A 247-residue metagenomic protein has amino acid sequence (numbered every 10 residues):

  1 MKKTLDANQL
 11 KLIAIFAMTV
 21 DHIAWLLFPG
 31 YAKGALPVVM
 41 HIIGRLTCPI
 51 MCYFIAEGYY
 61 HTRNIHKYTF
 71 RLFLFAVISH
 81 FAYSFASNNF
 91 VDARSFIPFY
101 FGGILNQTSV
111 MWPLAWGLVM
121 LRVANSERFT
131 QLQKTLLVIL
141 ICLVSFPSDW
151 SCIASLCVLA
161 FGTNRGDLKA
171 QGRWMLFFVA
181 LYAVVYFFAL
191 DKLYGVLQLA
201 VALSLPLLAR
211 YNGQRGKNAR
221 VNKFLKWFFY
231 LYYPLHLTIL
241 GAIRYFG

Functional and structural regions predicted by a protein language model:
M1-G247: Alpha-helical transmembrane segments and their immediate juxtamembrane cytosolic regions
